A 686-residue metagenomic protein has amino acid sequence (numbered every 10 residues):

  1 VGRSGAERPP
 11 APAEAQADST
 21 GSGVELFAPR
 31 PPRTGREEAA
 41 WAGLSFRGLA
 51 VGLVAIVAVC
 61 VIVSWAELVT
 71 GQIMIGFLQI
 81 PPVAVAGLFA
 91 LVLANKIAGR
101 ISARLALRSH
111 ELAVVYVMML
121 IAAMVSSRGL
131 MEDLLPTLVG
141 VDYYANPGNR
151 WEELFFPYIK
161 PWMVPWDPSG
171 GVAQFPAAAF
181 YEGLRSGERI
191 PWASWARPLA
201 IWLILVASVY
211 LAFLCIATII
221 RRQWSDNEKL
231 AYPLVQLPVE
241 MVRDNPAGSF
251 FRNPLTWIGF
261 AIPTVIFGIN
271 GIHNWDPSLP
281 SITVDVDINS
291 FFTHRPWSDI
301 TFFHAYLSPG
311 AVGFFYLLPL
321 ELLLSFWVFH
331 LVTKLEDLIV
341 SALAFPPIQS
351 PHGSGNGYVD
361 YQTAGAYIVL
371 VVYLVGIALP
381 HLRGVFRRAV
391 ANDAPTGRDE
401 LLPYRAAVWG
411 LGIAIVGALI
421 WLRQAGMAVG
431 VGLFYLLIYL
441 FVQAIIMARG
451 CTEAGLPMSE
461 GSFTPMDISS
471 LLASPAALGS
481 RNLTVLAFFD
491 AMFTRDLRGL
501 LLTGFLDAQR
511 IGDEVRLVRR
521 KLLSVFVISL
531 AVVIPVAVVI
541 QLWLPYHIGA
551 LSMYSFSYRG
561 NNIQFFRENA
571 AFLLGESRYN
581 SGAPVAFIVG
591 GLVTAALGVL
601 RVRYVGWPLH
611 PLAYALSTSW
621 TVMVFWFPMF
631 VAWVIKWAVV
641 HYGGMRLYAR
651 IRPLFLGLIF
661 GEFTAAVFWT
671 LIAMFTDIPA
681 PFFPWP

Functional and structural regions predicted by a protein language model:
G2-W41: Short, Lys/Arg-rich, polar N-terminal cytosolic tail immediately upstream of the first transmembrane signal-anchor
G23-F27, F46-L502, V536-R559, F565 (+6 more regions): Transmembrane-helix bundle segments that line or gate the permeation/cavity pathway in multi-pass membrane proteins
R30-P31, G48, G357, G410 (+2 more regions): Membrane-embedded transmembrane-helix bundle of lipid-linked glycan/lipid transferases
I73, R104-L105, Y316-L318, Q509-V525 (+2 more regions): Hydrophobic alpha-helical bundle architecture
F386, L501-G504, Q509-V515: Extended amphipathic alpha-helical segments enriched in small hydrophobics
L437, F526-V533, L656-I659: A glycine-rich phosphate-binding loop feature that marks nucleotide/adenosyl-phosphate handling sites
H547-Y579, L609-A613: Membrane-interface interhelical connector segments
